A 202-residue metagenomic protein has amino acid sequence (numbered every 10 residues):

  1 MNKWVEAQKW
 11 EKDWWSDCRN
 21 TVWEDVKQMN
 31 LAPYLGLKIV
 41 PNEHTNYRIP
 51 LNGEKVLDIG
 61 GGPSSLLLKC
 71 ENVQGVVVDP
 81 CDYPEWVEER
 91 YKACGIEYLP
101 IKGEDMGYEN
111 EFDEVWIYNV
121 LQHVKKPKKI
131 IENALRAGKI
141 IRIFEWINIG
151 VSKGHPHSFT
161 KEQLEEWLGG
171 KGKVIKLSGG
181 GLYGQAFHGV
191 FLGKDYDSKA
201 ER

Functional and structural regions predicted by a protein language model:
M1-P50: Class I SAM-dependent methyltransferase Rossmann-like catalytic core, especially the SAM/SAH-binding loop
G53-G62: Conserved class I S-adenosyl-L-methionine
G61-D105: Class I SAM-dependent methyltransferase SAM/SAH-binding core
W116: A conserved beta-strand element that flanks and buttresses the S-adenosyl-L-methionine
N119-V120: Short catalytic micro-motifs in class I SAM-dependent methyltransferases
H123-A134: A short, conserved alpha-helix within the catalytic core of class I
G138-N148: Conserved beta-strand signature within the Rossmann-like core of class I S-adenosyl-L-methionine
H155-G180: Short alpha-helix
